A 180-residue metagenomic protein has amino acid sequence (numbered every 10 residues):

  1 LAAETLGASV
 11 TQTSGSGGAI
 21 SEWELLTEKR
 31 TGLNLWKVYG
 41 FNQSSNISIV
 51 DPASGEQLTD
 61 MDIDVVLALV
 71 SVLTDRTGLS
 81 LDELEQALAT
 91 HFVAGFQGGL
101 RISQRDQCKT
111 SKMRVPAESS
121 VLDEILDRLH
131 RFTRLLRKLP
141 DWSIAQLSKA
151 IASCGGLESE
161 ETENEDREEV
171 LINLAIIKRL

Functional and structural regions predicted by a protein language model:
L1-L180: Hydrophobic/aromatic interaction determinants used to assemble and anchor large protein complexes
